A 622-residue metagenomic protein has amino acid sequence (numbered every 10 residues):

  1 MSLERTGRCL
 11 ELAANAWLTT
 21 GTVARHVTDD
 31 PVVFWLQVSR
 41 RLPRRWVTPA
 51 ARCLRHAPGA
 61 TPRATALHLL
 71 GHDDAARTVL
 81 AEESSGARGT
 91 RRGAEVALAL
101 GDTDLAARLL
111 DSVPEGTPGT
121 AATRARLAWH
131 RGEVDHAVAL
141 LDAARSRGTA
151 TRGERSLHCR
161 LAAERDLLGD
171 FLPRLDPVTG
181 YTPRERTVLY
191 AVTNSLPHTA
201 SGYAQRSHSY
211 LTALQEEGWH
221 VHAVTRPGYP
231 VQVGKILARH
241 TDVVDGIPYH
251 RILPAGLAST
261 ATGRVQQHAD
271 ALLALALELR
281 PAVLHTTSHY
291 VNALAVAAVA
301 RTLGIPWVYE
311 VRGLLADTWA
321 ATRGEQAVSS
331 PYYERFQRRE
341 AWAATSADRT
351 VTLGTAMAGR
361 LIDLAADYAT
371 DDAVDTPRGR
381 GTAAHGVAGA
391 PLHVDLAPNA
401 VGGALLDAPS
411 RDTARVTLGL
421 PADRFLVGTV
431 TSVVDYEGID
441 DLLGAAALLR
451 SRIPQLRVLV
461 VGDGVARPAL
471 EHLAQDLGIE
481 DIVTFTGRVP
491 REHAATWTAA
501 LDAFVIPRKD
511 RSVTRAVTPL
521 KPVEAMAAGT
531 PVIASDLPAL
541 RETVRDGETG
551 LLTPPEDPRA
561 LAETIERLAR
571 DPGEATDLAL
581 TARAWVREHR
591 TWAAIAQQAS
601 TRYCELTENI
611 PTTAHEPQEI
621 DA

Functional and structural regions predicted by a protein language model:
M1-A64, G71, R152, L157-V243 (+2 more regions): N-terminal subdomain of nucleotide-sugar transferases
D176, T376-A384, D407-L420: A short helix/loop element that forms part of the nucleotide-sugar donor recognition site in Leloir-type
V188-Y190, P421-E437, L443-A446: Conserved donor-binding/catalytic core segment of Leloir-type glycosyltransferases
D317-A320, A516, L537-G547, L551-L552: Short acidic/histidine- and often glycine-rich active-site loop of Leloir-type glycosyltransferases that engages
Q455, A560, R567, E574-H589 (+2 more regions): A short, well-ordered alpha-helix in the C-terminal region of glycosyltransferases
A469-H493: Nucleotide-activated donor-binding/catalytic signature segment of Leloir-type glycosyltransferases, i.e., the conserved
I506, E524-A527, P531-A534: Short hydrophobic beta-strand element within catalytic cores of glycosyltransferases and related nucleotide-activated
D546-G547, L551-P558, R567-G573: Conserved acidic donor-binding segment of nucleotide-sugar-dependent glycosyltransferases
